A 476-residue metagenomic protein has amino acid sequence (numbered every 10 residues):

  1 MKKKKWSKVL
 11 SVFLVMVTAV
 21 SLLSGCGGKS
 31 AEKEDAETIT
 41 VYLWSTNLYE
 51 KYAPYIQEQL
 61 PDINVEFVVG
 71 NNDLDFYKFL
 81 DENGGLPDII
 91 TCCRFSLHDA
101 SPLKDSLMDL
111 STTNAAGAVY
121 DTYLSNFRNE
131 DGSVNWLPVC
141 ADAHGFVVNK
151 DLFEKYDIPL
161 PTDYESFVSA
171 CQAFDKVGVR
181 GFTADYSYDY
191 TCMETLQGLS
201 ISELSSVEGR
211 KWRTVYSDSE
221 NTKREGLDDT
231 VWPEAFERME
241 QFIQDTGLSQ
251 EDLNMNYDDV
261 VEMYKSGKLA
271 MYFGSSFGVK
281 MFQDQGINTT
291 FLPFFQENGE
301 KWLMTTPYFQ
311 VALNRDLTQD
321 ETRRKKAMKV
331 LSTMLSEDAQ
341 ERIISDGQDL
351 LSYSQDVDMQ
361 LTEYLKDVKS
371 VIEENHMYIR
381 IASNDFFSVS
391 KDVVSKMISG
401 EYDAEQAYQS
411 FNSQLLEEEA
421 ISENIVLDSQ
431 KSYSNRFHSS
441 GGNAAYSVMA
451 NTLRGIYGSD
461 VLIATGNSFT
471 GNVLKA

Functional and structural regions predicted by a protein language model:
N47-Y49, E66-F67, N129, T305 (+3 more regions): C-terminal capping/gating helix-and-loop segments adjacent to ligand/active sites or protein-protein/ligand interfaces
E58, N64, Y156, Q283-D346: Extracytoplasmic/periplasmic substrate-recognition and gating elements
E58-T122, D151-T162, E262-M263, A270-M271 (+1 more regions): Extracytoplasmic "Venus flytrap"/periplasmic binding protein-like
P87-D88, A116-D151, R180-G181, Q296-M304 (+1 more regions): A structural signal for short loop-to-beta-strand junctions that line the ligand-binding cleft of periplasmic/secreted
C93-H144, P159, V168, E194-T195 (+2 more regions): Hinge/lid segment of periplasmic solute-binding proteins
N135, V168-R224: Extracytoplasmic/periplasmic solute-binding protein
V215-L253: Glycine-centered hinge/linker elements that transmit conformational signals in sensory and ligand-binding systems
E423-A476: Solvent-exposed loop/linker segments at secondary-structure transitions that flank or connect catalytic domains
